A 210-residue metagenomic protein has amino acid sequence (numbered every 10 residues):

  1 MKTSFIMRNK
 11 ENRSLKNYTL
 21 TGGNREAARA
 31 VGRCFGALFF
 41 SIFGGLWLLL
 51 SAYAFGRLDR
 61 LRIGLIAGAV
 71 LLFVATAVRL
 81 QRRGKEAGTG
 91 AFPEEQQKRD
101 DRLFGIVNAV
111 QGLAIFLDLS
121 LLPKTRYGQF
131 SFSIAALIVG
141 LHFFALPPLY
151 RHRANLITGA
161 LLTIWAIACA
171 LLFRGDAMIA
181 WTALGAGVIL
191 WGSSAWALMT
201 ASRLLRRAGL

Functional and structural regions predicted by a protein language model:
K2-R29: Short, Lys/Arg-rich, polar N-terminal cytosolic tail immediately upstream of the first transmembrane signal-anchor
V31-A52: The first (N-terminal) embedded transmembrane alpha-helix
I42-G44, V107-L119, L161-I164: Core segments of transmembrane alpha-helices that mediate helix-helix packing or line hydrophobic substrate/ligand
W47-F104: Selected alpha-helical membrane-embedding segments in polytopic membrane proteins
S51-I63, L119-F130, L172-I179: Helix-coil boundary and interhelical linker segments in multi-pass alpha-helical membrane proteins
A69-A77, L137-A145, G187-W196: Alpha-helical transmembrane segments and their membrane-interface exit regions
I115-A160: Membrane-proximal helix-loop-helix units in multi-pass membrane proteins
N155, G159-L210: Terminal transmembrane helical module of multi-pass membrane proteins
